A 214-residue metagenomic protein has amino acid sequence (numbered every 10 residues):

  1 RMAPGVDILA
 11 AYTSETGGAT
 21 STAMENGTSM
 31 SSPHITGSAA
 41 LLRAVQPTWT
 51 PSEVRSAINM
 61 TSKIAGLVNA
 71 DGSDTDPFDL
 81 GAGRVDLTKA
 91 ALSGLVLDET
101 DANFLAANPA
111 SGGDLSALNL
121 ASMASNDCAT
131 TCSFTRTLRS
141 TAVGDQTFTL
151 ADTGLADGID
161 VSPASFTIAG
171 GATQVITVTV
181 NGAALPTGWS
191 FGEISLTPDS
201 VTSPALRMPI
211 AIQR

Functional and structural regions predicted by a protein language model:
R1-D74, A164, A169-A172, L185-W189 (+1 more regions): Hydrolase catalytic cores
M2-A3, D7-A10, M24, E53 (+8 more regions): Structured core elements
V6, K63-A65, T141-V143, S200-V201: Acidic glycine-/aspartate-rich tracts in secreted/extracellular proteins
Y12-S14, G154-A156, S200-T202: Solvent-exposed strand-loop boundary residues in beta-sheet-rich modules
T13, R139-T141, T197-D199: A generic structural motif
G17, D76-N181: Secreted peptidase-domain scaffold signal
A184-R214: Terminal connector regions
